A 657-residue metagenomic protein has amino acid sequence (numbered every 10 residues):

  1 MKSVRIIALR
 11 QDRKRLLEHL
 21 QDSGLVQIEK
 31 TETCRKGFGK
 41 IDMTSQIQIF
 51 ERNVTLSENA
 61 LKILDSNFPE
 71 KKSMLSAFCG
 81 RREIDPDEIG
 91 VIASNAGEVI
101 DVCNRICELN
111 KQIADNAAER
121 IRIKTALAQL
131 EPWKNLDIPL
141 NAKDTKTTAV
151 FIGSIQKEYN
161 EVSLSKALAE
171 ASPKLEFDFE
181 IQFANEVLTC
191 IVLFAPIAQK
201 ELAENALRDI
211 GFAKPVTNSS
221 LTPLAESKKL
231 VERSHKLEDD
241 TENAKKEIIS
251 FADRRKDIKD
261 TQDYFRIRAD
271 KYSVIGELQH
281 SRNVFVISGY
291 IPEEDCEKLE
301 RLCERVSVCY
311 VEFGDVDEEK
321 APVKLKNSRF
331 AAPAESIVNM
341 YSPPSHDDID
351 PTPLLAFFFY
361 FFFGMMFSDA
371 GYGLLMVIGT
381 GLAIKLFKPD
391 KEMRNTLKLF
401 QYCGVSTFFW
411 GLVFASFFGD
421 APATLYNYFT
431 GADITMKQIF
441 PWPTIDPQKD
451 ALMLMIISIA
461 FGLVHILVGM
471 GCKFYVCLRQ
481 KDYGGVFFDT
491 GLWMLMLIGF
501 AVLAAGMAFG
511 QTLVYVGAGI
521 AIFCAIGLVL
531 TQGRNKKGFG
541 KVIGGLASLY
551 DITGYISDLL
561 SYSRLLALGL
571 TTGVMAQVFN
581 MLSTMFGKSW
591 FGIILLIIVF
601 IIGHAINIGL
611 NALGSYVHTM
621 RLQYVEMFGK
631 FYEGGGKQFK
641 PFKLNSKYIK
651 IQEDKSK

Functional and structural regions predicted by a protein language model:
M1-K2, L9-L17, Q21-I28, S288 (+1 more regions): Conserved, carboxylate-rich catalytic/transport cores that coordinate ions
M1-L355, A383, D390-L397: Long, charged N-terminal accessory/stalk domains
